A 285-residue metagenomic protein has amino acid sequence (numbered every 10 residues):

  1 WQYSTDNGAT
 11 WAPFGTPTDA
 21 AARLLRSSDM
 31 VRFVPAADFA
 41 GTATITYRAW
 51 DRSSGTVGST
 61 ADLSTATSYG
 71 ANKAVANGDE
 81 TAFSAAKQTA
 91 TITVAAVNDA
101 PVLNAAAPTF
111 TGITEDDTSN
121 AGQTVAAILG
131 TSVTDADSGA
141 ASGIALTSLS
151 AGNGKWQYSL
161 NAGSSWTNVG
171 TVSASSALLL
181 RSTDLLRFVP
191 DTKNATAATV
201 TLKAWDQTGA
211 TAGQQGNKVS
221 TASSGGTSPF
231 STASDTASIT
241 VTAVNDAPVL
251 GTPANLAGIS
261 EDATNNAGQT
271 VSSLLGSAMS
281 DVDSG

Functional and structural regions predicted by a protein language model:
W1-G285: Extracellular glycosylation-rich, acidic/polar low-complexity regions of adhesion- and matrix-associated proteins
